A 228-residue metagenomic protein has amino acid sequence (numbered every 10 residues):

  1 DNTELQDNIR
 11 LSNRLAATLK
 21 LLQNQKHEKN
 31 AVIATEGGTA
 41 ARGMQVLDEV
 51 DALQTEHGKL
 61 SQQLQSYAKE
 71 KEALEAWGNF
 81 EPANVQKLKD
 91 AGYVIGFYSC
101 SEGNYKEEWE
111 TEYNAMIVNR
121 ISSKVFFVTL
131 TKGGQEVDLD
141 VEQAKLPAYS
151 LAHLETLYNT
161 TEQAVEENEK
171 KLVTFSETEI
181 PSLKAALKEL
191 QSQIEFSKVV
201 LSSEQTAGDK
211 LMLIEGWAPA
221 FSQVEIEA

Functional and structural regions predicted by a protein language model:
D1-A228: Long, charged N-terminal accessory/stalk domains
